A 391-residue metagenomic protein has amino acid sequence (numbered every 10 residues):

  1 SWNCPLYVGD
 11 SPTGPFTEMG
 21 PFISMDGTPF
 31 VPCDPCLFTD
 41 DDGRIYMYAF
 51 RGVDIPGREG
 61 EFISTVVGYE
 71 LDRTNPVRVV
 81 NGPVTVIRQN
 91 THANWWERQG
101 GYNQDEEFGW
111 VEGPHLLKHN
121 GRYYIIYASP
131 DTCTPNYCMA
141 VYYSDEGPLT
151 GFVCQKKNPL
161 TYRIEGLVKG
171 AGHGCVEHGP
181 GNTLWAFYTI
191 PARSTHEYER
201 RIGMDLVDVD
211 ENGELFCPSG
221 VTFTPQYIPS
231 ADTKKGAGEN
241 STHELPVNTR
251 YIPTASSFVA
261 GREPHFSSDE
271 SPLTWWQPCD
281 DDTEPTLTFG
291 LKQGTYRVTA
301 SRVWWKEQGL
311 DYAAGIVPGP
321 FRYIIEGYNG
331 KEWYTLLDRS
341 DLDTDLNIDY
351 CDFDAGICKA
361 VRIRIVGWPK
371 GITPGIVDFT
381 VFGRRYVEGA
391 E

Functional and structural regions predicted by a protein language model:
S1-C33, D40-E106, K118-G166, G181-T183 (+1 more regions): Beta-rich carbohydrate-recognition and catalytic domains
C33-C36, E112-H115, G172-C175: Beta-propeller and closely related beta-sheet repeat lectin domains
R51, S129, Y188-P191, W305 (+2 more regions): Short beta-strand segments enriched in hydrophobic/aromatic residues within well-folded beta-rich domains
S64-V80, I87, A231-D269: Predominantly extracellular/luminal regions of secreted and cell-surface proteins, especially disulfide-bonded
V168-K169, H173-A186: Active-site/pore-lining binding-face segments in mid-to-C-terminal subdomains
T222-L245, D282-G290: Surface beta-strand/loop "capping" patches
D269-L337, N347-E391: Aromatic, loop-rich ligand-recognition surfaces of beta-strand-rich domains
S340-D343: Short beta-strand segments within Ig-like beta-sandwich modules, predominantly Fibronectin type-III
